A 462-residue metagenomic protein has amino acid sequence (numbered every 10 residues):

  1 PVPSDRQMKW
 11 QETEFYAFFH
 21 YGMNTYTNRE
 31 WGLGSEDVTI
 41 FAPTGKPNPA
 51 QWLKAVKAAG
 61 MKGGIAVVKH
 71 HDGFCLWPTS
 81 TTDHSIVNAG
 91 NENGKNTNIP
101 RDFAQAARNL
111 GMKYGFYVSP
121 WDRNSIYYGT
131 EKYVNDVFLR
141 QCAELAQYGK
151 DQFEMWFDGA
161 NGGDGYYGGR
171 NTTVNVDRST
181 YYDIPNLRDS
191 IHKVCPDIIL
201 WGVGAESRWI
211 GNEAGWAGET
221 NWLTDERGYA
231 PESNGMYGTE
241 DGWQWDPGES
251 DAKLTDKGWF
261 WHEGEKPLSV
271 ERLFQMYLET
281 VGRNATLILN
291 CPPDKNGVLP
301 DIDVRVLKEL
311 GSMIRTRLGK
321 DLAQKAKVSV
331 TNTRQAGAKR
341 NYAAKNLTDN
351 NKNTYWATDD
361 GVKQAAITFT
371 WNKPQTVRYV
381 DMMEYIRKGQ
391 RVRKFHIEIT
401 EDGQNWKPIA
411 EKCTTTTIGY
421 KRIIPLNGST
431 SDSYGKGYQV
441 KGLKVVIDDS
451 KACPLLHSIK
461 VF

Functional and structural regions predicted by a protein language model:
P1-K363, T368, T376, D381-Q390 (+4 more regions): Mature catalytic domains of secreted/periplasmic carbohydrate-active enzymes
M155, V380, I397, I459-V461: Extracellular beta-strand elements of beta-rich domains used for carbohydrate recognition/degradation or cell-matrix
T316, W406, Q439-K441: Extracellular glycan-recognition regions
Q390-G403: Short, surface-exposed beta-strand/strand-loop-strand elements in extracellular ectodomains
I424-G435: Signal that preferentially marks extracellular ectodomain short beta-strand elements of beta-sandwich modules
G435-D448: Noncatalytic modules at the cell exterior or secretory-pathway interfaces, chiefly beta-strand-rich lectin/adhesion
K451-F462: Edge beta-strands of jelly-roll/beta-sandwich modules across compartments, strongly enriched in secreted/luminal
